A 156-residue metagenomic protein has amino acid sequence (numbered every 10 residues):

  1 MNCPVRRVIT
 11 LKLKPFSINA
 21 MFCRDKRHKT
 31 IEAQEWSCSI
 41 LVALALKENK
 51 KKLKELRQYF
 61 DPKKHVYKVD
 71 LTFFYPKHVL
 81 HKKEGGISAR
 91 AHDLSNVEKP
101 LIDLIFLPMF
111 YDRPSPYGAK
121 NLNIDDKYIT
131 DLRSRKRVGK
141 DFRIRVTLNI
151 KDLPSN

Functional and structural regions predicted by a protein language model:
M1-N156: Acidic, proline/glycine-enriched N-terminal capping motif
